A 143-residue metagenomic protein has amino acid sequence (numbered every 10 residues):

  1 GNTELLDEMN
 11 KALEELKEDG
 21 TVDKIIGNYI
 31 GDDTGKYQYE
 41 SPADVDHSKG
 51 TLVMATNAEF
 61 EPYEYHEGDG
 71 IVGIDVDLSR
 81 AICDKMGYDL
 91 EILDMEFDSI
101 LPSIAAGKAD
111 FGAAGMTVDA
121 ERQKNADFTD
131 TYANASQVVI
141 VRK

Functional and structural regions predicted by a protein language model:
G1, G35-S41, S48, A120-A135: Ligand-binding "clamshell"
G1-G35, V76-K85, V141-K143: Extended ligand-binding regions for polar small-molecule ligands
N2, Y29, F97-S99, Y132: Residue-level detector of flexible, active-site-proximal loop/helix-junction positions within diverse enzyme catalytic
N2, Y88, T117, D130-K143: A conserved helix-loop-strand patch within extracytoplasmic ligand-binding domains of the periplasmic binding
M9, I104, S136-V139: Mature, folded catalytic cores of secreted/periplasmic enzymes
D19, K24, H47-M116, K124: Extracytoplasmic small-molecule ligand-binding "clamshell" domains of the periplasmic binding protein/Venus flytrap
K24-L52: Phosphate/pyrophosphate-recognition segments in soluble nucleotide-handling domains
